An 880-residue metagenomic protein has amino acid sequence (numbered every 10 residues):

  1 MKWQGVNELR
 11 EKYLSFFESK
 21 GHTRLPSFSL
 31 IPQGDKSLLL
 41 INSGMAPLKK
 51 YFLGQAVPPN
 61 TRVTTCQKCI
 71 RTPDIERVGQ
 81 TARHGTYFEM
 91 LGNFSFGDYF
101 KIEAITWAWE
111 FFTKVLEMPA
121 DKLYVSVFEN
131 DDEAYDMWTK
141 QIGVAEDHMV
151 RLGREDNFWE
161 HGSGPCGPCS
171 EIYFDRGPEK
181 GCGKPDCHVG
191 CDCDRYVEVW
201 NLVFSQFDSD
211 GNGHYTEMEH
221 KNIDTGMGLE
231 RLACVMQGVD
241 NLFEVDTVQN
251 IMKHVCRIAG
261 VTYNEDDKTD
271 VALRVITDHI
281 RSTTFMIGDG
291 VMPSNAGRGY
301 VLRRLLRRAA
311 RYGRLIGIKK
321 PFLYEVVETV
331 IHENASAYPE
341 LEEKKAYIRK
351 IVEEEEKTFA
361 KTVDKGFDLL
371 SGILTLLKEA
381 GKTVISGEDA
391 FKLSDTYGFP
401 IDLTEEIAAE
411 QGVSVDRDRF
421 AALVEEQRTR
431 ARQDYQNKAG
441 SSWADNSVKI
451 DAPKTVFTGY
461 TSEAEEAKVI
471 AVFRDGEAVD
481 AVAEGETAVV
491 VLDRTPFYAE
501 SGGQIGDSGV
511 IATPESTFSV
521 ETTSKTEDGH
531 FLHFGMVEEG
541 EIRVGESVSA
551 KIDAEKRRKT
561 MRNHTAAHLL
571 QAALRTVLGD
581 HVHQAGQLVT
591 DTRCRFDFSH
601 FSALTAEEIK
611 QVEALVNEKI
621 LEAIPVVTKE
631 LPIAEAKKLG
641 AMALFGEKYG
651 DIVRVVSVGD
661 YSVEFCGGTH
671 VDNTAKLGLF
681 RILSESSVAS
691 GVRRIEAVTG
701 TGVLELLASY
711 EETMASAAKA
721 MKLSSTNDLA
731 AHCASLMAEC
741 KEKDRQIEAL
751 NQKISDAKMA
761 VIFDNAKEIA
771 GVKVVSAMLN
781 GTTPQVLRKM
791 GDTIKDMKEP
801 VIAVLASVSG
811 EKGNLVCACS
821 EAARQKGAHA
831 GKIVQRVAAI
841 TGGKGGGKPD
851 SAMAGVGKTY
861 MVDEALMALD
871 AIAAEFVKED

Functional and structural regions predicted by a protein language model:
M1-D880: A glycine- and charged-residue-rich anion-binding loop/surface
